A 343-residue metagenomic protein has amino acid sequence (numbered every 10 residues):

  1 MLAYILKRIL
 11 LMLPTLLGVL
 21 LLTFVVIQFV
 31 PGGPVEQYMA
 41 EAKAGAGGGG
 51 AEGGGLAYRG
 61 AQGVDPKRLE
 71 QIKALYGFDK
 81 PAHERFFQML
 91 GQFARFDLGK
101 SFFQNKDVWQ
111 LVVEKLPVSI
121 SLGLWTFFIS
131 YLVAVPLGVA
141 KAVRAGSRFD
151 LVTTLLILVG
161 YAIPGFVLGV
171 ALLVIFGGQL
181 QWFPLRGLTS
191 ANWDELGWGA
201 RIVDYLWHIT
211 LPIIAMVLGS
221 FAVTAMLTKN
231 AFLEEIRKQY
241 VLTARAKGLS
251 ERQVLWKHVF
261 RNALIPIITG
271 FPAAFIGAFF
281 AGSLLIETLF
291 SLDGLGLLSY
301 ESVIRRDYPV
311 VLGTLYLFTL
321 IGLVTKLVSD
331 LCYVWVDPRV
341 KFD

Functional and structural regions predicted by a protein language model:
L2-A3, L116-P117, S121, W125 (+4 more regions): Alpha-helical transmembrane segments of integral membrane proteins, especially multi-pass inner/plasma-membrane
L6-M12: N-terminal signal-anchor/signal peptide hydrophobic helix marking the start of the first transmembrane segment
M12, K115, S119, L155-L158 (+2 more regions): Residue-level signal for discrete positions within transmembrane alpha-helices of multi-pass small-molecule
M12, L16, L20, K43-G45 (+5 more regions): Residue-level recognition of pore/gate-forming positions within transmembrane alpha-helices of multi-pass
L16-E84, L180-R201: Hydrophobic alpha-helical transmembrane segments of membrane transport/permease proteins and related membrane-embedded
T23-F29, E70, L156-G187, A215-F221: Membrane-water interface segments at the C-terminal ends of transmembrane alpha-helices in multi-pass inner-membrane
K73-V135: An internal, D/E-rich "acidic patch" concept
